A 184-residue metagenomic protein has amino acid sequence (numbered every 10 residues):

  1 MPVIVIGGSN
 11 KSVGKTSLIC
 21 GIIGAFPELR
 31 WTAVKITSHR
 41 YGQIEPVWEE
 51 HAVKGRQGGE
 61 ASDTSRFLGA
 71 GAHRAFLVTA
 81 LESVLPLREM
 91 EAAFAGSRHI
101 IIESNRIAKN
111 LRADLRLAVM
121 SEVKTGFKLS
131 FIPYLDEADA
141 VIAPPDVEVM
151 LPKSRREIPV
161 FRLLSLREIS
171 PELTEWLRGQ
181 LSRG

Functional and structural regions predicted by a protein language model:
I4-I22: Glycine-rich phosphate-binding P-loop
V5, R30-V34, A118: Conserved beta-strand elements of the Class I
C20-A80: N-terminal phosphate/diphosphate-binding loop that engages ATP/GTP or pyrophosphate donors across diverse enzyme folds
E28-W31, A72, M90, A95-I100: Short, high-confidence coil segments that cap the C-terminus of an alpha-helix and link into the following beta-strand
I36-H39, A80-L81, N105-R106, P145-V147: Short, ordered loop/turn segments at secondary-structure junctions
I44-V47, R88, R112: Short, well-ordered secondary-structure micro-motifs
E82-M90: A short, well-structured juxtamembrane/interface segment
A92, G96-H99, S104-S182: Conserved catalytic-core segment of NTP-binding enzymes
